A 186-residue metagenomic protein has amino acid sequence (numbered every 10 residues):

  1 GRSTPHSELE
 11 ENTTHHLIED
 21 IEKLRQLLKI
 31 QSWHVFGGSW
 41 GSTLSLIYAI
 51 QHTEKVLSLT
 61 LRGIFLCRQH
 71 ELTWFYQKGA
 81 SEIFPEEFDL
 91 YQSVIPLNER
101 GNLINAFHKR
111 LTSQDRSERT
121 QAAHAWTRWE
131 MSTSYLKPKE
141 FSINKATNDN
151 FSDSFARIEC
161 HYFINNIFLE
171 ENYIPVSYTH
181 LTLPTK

Functional and structural regions predicted by a protein language model:
G1-N12, H70: Glycine-rich "HGGG/HGxG" loop immediately N-terminal to the catalytic nucleophile of the alpha/beta-hydrolase
H16-W33: Conserved acidic catalytic loop of the alpha/beta-hydrolase fold
S32-H70: Conserved hydrolase catalytic core segment
V56-L103: A catalytic-pocket lid/entrance helix-loop region that shapes and gates access to the active site across common
A106-N144: Accessory cap/linker subdomain of secreted extracellular hydrolases
H161-Y178: Active-site nucleophile elbow and catalytic-triad environment of alpha/beta-hydrolase enzymes
T179-T185: Conserved small/polar residues in nucleotide/adenosyl-binding loops
